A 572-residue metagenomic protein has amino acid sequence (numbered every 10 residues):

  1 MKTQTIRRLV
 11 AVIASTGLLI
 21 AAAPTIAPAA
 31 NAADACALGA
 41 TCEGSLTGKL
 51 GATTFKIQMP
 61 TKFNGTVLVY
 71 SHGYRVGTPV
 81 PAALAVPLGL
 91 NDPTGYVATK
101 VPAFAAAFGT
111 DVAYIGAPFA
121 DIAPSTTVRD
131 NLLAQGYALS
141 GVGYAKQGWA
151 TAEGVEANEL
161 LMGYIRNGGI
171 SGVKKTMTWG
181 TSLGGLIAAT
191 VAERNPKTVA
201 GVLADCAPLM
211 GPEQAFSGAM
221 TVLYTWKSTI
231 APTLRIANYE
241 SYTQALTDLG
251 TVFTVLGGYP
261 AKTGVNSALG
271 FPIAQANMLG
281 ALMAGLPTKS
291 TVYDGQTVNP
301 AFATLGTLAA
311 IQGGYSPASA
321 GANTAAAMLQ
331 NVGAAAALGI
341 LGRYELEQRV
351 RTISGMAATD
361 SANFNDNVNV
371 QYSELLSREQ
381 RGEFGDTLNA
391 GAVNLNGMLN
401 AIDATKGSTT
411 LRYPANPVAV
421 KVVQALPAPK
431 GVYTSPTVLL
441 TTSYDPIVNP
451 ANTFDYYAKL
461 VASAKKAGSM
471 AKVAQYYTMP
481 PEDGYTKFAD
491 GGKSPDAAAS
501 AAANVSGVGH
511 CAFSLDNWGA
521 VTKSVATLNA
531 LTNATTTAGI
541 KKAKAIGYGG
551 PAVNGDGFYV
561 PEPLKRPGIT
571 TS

Functional and structural regions predicted by a protein language model:
M1-A32: Secretory targeting and sorting signals
A33-T181, L186-S572: C-terminal His-loop and adjacent cap/lid subdomain of alpha/beta-hydrolase
